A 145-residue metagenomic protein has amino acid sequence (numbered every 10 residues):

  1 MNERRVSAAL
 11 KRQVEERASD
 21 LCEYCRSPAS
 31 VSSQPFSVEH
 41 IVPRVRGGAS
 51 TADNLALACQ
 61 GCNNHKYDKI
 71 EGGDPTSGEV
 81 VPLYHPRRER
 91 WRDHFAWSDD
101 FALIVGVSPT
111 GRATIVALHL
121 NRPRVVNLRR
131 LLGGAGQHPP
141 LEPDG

Functional and structural regions predicted by a protein language model:
M1-A9, Q13, P28-V31, A49 (+2 more regions): Extended charged
E15-L21, Q34, T51-L55: Short metal-coordination and nucleic-acid-contact micro-motifs, chiefly zinc-binding Cys/His arrays
E23-C25, G61: Short, cysteine/histidine-rich loop/knuckle motifs that typically chelate Zn2+
P35-P43, C59: Histidine-centered catalytic micro-motifs used for acid/base chemistry in nuclease and nucleotide-processing active
R44-G48: Short strand->helix junction
A56-C62: Cysteine-rich micro-motifs
